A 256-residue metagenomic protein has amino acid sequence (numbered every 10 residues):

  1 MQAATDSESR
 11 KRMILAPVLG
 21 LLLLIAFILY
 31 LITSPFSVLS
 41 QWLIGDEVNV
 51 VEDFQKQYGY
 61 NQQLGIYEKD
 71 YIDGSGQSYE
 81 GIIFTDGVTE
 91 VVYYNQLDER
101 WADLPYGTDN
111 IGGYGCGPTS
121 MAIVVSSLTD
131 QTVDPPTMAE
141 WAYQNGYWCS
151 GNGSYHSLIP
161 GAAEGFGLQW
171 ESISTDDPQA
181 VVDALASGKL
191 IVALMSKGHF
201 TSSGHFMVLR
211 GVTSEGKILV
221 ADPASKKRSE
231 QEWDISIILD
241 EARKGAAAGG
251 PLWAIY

Functional and structural regions predicted by a protein language model:
M1-L43: Gram-positive cell-envelope targeting signals
L22, T33-S37, T85-G87, D183-G188 (+3 more regions): Extracellular/periplasmic catalytic domains that process cell-envelope and extracellular macromolecules
I32-W148: Active-site-adjacent structural segments surrounding the nucleophilic cysteine of cysteine proteases and isopeptidases
C116, L190-K227: Catalytic nucleophile-His microenvironment captured as a short glycine-rich beta-strand/loop that brackets
G117-V125, P135, A139, H156-A163 (+5 more regions): Extracytoplasmic/secreted envelope proteins and their assembly/folding machinery, especially bacterial periplasmic
V133-P135, E140-T175, A186: Mid-length scaffold segments of soluble, non-membrane domains
C149-S157, F200-H205, R228-E230: Extracytoplasmic/secreted cell-surface and envelope-processing proteins
V212-Y256: Noncatalytic regulatory segments and standalone regulatory/sensor domains
